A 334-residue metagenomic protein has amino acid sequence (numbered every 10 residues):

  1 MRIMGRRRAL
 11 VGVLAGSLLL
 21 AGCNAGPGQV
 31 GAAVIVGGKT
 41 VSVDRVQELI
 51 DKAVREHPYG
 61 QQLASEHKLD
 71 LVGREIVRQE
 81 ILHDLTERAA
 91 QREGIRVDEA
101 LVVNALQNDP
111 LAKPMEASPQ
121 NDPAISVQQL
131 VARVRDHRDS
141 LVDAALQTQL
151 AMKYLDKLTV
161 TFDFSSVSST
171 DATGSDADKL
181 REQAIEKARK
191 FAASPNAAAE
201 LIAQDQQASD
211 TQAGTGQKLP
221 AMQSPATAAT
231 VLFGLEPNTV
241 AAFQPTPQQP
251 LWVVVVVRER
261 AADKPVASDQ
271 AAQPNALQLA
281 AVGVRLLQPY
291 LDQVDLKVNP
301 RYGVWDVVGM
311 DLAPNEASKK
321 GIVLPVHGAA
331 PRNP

Functional and structural regions predicted by a protein language model:
M1-L71, D292-P334: Short, low-structural-confidence N-terminal segments
A15-S17, E75-E80, T86, P110 (+2 more regions): Hydrophobic alpha-helical membrane segments, chiefly transmembrane helices and signal peptide h-regions, characterized
L20-P27, E75, A228-L235: Short linear motifs in intrinsically disordered
N24-I125: N-terminal targeting/tethering segments
D51-R55, R78-R96, V102, Q107-E116 (+6 more regions): Sec-exported extracytoplasmic/periplasmic mature domains
L63-K68, E186-T230, D269: Peptidyl-prolyl cis-trans isomerase
V102-N108, T215-P220, Y302-W305: Short linear loop/turn motifs
D122-K190, Q223-P334: PPIase-associated folding chaperone regions across multiple families
